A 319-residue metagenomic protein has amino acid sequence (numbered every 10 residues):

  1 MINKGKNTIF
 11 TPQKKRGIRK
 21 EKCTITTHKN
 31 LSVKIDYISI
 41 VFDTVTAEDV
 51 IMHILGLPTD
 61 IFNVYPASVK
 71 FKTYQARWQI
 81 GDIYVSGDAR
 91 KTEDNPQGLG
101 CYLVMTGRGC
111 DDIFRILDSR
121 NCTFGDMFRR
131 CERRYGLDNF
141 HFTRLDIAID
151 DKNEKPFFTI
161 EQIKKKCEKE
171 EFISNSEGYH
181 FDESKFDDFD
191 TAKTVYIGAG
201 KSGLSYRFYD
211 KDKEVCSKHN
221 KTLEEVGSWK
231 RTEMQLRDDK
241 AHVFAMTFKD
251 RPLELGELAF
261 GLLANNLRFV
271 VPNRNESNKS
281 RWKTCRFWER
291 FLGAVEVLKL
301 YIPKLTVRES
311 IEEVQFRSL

Functional and structural regions predicted by a protein language model:
M1-T306: Structured, helix-rich domain cores that form ligand/interaction pockets
R308-E312: Basic, Lys/Arg-rich alpha-helical nucleic-acid-recognition elements, primarily the DNA-binding modules of transcription
V314-L319: Short, solvent-exposed alpha-helical "recognition" segments
